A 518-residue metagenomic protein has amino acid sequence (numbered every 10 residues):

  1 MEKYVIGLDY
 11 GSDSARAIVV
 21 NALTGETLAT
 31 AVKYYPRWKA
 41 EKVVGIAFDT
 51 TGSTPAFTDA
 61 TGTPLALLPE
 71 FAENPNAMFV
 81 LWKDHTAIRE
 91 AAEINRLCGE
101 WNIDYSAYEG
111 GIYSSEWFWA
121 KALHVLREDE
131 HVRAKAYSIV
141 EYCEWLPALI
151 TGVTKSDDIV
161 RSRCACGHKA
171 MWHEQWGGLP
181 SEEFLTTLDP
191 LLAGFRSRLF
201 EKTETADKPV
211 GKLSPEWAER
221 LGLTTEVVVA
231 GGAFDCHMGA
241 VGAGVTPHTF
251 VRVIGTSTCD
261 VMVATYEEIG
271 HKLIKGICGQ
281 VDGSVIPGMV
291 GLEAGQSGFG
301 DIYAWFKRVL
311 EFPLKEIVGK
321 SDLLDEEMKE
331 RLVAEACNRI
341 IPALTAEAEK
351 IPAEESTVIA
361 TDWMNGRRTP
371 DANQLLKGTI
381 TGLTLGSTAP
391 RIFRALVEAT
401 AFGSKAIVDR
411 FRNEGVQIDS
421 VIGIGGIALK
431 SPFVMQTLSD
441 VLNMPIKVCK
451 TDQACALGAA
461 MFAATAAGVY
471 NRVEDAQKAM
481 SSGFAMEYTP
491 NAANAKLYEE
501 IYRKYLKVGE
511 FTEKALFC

Functional and structural regions predicted by a protein language model:
M1-W38, A47-A92, H131, V153-K155 (+3 more regions): Glycine/Thr-rich phosphate-binding loops that ligate phosphate moieties of nucleotide and other phosphorylated ligands
K3-D9, A17, V43-D49, V80 (+7 more regions): Short glycine-aspartate micro-motif
Y10-S12, T58, N95-G231, I317 (+3 more regions): Gly/Ser/Thr-rich active-site cleft segment
V43, L199-F200, I418: Core-facing hydrophobic residues within beta-strands of well-ordered domains
I88-Y113, T249-V251, T465-K478: A polyampholytic, Gly/Pro-enriched intrinsically disordered region
F118-A122, C143, A233-M238, T256-S257 (+2 more regions): Conserved glycosyltransferase catalytic-site signature
F118-V125, I150, I159-R161, H168-H173 (+5 more regions): Buried hydrophobic packing segments
L126, P147-A148, L185-P190, A218-G222 (+6 more regions): Residue-level preference for well-ordered alpha-helical positions
